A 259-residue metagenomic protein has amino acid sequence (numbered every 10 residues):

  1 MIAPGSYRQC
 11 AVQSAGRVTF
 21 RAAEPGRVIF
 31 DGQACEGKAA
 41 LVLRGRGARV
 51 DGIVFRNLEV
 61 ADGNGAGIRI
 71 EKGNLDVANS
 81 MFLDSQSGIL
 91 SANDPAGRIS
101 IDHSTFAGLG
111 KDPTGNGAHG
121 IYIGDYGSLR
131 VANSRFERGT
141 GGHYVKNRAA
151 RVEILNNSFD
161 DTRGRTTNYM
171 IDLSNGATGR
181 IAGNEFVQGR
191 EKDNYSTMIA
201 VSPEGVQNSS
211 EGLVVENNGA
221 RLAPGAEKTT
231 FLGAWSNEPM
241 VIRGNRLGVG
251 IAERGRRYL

Functional and structural regions predicted by a protein language model:
A3, R17, R21-R27, G47-N57 (+8 more regions): Right-handed parallel beta-helix
Y7-R21, I29-D51, R56-N74, L90-D94 (+1 more regions): Extracellular beta-strand-rich solenoid/capping regions of secreted or surface-exposed proteins that bind or remodel
G32-L41, A61-R69, D84-N93, P113-G124 (+4 more regions): Extracellular beta-strand/beta-solenoid scaffold signature
E227-L259: Leucine-rich solenoid repeat scaffolds
